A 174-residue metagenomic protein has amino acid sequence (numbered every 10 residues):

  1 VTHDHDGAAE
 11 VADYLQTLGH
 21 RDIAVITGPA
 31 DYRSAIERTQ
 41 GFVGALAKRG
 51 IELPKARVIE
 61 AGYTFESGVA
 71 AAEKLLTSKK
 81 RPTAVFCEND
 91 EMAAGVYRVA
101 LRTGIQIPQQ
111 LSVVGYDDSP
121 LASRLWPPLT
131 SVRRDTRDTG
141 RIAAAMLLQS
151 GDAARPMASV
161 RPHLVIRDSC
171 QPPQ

Functional and structural regions predicted by a protein language model:
V1-Q174: Bacterial carbohydrate/catabolite-sensing allosteric modules
